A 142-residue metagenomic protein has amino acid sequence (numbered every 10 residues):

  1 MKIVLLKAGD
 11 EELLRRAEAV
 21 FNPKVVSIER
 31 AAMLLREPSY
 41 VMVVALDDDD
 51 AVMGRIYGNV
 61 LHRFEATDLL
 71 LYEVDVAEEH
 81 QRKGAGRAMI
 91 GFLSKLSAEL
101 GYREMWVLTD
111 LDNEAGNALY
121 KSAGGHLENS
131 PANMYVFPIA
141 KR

Functional and structural regions predicted by a protein language model:
M1-V26: Short amphipathic alpha-helix that is part of the acyltransferase structural core
N22-V44, Y57: Active-site rim helix/loop that mediates acceptor-substrate recognition in acyltransferases
V44, A51-V60, L70, D75: Conserved beta-strand in the GNAT
V60-L71, Q81, E128-P131: A conserved beta-turn-beta hairpin within the catalytic core of GNAT-like acetyltransferases that forms part
V74-Q81, D110: A short, internal acetyl-CoA/4′-phosphopantetheine-binding micro-motif in the GNAT/acyltransferase core
H80, G84-F92: Conserved acetyl-CoA pyrophosphate-binding loop and the N-cap/start of the following alpha-helix in GNAT-like
R87, L111-P131: Conserved active-site alpha-helix within GNAT-family acetyltransferase domains
A98-L108: Conserved GNAT acetyl-CoA-binding A-motif
